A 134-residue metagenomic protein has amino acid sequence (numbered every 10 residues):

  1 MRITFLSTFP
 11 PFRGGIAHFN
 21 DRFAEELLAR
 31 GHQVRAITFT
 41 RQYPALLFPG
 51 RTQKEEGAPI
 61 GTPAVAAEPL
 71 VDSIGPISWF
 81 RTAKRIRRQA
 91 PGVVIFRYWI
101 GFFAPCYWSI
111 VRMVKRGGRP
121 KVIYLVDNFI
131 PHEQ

Functional and structural regions predicted by a protein language model:
M1-T4: Extreme N-terminal starter segment of soluble prokaryotic enzymes
L6, I37-F39, L125: Generic beta-sheet signal
S7-D21, P44, W99-A104, E133: A short, glycine/small-residue-rich beta-strand->loop->alpha-helix junction that serves as a flexible
P11-F12, E25-I86: N-terminal strand-loop element at the rim of the active site of nucleotide-sugar-dependent glycosyltransferases
L28, K115-R116: Anion (oxyanion) recognition and catalysis
A67-D72, R81-P105, K121-L125: Short N-terminal targeting/anchoring amphipathic segment
P105-M113: Charged helix-capping and loop-helix junction motifs
G118-I123, N128-Q134: Nucleotide-sugar donor phosphate/pyrophosphate-binding loop at the beta->alpha transition of glycosyltransferases
